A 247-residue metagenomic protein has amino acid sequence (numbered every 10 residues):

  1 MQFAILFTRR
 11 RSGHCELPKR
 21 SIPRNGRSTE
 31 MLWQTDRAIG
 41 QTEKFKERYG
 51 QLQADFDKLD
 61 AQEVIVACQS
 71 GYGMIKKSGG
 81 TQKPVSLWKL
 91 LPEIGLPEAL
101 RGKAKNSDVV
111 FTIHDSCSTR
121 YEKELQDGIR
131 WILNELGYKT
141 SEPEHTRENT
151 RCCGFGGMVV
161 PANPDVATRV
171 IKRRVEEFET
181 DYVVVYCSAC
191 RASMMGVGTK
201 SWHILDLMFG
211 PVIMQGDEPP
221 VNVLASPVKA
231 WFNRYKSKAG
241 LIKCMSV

Functional and structural regions predicted by a protein language model:
M1-V247: Iron-sulfur cluster-binding electron-transfer modules in prokaryotic oxidoreductases
